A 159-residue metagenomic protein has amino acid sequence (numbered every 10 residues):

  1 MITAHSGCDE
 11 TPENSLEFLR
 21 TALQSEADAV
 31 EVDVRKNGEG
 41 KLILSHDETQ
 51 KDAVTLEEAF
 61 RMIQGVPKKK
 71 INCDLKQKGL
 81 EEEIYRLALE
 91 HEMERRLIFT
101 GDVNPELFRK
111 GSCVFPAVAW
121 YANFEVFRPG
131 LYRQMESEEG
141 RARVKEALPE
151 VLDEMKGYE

Functional and structural regions predicted by a protein language model:
M1-E159: Phosphate-group recognition and catalysis centered on beta-loop-alpha active-site segments
